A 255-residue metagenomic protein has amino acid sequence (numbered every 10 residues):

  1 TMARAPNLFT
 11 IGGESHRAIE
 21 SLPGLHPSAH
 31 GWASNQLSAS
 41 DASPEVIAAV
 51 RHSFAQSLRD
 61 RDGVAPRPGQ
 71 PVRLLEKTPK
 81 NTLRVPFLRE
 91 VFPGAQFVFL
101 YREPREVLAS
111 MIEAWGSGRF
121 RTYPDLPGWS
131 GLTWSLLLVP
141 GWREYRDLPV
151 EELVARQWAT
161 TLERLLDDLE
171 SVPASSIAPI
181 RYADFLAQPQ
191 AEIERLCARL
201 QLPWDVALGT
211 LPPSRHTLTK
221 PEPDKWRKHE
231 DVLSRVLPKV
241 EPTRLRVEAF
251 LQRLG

Functional and structural regions predicted by a protein language model:
T1-R59, R215-L218: PAPS-dependent sulfotransferase catalytic core
A5-P6, F92, V172: Acidic-histidine catalytic/liganding microenvironments
G12, L74-K77, F99-Y101, P179-Y182 (+1 more regions): Short beta-strand segments
R17-E20, T82-R84, R105-S110, G116 (+1 more regions): Short catalytic/ligand-binding loop motif for oxyanion handling, primarily in non-cytosolic enzymes, centered on
S21-L25, L88, A109-A114, R119-Y123 (+1 more regions): Short aromatic-enriched loop/helix-cap "lid" or pocket-rim segments at secondary-structure transitions that line
F54-R84: Glycine-rich phosphate-binding loop used to anchor ATP phosphates in small-molecule kinases, encompassing both
K77-T78, L88-A114: Conserved phosphate-donor/acceptor-positioning beta-strand/loop module used by diverse small-molecule
R119-D125, W129-G255: PAPS-dependent sulfotransferases, especially Golgi type II membrane carbohydrate sulfotransferases
